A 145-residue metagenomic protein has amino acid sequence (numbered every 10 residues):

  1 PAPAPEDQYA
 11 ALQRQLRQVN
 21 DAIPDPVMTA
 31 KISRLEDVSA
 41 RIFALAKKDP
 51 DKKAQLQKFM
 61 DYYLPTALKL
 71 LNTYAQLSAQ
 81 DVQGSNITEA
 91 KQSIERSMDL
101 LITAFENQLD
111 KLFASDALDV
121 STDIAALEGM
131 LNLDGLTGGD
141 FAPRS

Functional and structural regions predicted by a protein language model:
P1-K47: Membrane-proximal, non-transmembrane interface segments of integral membrane proteins
V27-S145: Soluble C-terminal extramembrane regulatory/interaction domains of multi-pass membrane proteins
